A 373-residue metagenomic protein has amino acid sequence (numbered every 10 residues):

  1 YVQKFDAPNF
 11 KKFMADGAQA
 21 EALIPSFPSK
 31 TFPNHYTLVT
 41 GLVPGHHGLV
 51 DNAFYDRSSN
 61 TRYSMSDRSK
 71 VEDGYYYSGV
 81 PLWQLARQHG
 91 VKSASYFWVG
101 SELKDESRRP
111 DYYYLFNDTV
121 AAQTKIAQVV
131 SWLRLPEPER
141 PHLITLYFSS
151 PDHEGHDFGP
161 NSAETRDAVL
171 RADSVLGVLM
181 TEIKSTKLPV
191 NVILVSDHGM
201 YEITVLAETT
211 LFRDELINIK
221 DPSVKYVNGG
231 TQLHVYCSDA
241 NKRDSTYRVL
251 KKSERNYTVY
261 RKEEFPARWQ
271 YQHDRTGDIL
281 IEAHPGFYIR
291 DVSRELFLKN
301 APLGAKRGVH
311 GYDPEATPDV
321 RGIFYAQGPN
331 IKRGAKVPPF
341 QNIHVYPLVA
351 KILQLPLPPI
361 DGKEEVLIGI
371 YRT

Functional and structural regions predicted by a protein language model:
Y1-A18: Active-site-proximal N-terminal segment of extracellular/periplasmic enzymes that hydrolyze or transfer
D16-A20, Q88-A94, P138-I144, K187-N191 (+3 more regions): Loop/turn elements at helix/coil->beta-strand transitions in domains of secreted/extracellular proteins
E21-V39, F97-L103, K363-L367: Short, solvent-exposed turn/loop segments enriched in Gly/Ser/Thr/Pro and often Arg
G41-G159, R255: His/Asp/Glu-rich, glycine-adjacent segments that coordinate divalent cations and/or stabilize oxyanion chemistry on
A122-R134, P151-V192, V349: A long, amphipathic alpha-helix that forms part of the scaffold/cap immediately adjacent to metal-dependent active
P189-V190, H198-S238: Acidic/histidine-rich catalytic neighborhood
Y226-K336, F340-L348: Active-site neighborhoods of enzymes that stabilize oxyanions during catalysis
